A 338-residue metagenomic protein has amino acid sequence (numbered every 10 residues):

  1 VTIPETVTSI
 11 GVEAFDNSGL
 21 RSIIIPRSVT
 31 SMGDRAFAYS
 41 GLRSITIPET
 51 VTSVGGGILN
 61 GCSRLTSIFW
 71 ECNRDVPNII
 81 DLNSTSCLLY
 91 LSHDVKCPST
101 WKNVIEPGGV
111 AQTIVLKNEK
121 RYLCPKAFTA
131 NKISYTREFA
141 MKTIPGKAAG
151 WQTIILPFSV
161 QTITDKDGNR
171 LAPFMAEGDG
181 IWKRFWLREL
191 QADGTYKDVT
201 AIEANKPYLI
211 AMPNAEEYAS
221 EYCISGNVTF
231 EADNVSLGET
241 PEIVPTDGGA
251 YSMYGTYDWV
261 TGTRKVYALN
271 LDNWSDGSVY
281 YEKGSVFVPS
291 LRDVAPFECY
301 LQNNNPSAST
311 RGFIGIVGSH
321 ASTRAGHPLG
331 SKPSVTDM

Functional and structural regions predicted by a protein language model:
V1-S9, S18-S31, S40-S53, C62-N78 (+1 more regions): Structural signature of tandem-repeat unit edges
G11, G33-R35, S322: Short, intrinsically disordered, low-complexity terminal segments
S63-R64, N83-Y90, K96, T100-G109 (+1 more regions): Structural alpha-beta junctions
D81-T85, A201-E203: Flexible, charged surface loops at secondary-structure boundaries
K96-R170, D193-P328: A short, polar beta-strand/turn micro-motif
K166-E189, Y280: Short, surface-exposed polybasic-aromatic patches that bind anionic ligands, especially phosphate groups
H327-M338: C-terminal outer-membrane/trafficking sorting elements
